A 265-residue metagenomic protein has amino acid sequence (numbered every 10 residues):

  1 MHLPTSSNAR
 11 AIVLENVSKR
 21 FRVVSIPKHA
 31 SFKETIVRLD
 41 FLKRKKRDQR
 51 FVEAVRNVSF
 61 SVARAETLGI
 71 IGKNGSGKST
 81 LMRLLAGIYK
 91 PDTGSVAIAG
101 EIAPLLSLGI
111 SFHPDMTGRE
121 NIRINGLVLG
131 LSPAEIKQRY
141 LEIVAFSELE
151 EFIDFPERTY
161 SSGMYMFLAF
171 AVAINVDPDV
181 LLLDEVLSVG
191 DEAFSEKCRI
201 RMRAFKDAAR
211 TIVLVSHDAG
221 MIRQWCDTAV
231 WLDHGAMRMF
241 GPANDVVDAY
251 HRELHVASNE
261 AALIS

Functional and structural regions predicted by a protein language model:
M1-A54, A243-I264: Pre-NBD coupling/linker segments of ABC/ABC-like ATPases
K33-K43, R123, E135-F152, A171: Conserved ABC ATPase "signature" region
I71-K73: The feature captures the beta-strand-to-loop junction immediately N-terminal to the Walker
S216-H217: H-loop/switch region of ABC-family ATPase nucleotide-binding domains
Q224-W231: Conserved catalytic segment of ABC-fold P-loop ATPases
H234-G235, Y250: Conserved ABC ATPase "signature" C-loop
